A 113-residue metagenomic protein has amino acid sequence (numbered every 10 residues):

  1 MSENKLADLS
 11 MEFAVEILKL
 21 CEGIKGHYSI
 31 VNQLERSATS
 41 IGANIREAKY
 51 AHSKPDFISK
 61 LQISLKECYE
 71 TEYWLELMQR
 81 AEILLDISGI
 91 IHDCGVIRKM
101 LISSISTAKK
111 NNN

Functional and structural regions predicted by a protein language model:
M1-N113: Amphipathic alpha-helical assembly/interaction segments
